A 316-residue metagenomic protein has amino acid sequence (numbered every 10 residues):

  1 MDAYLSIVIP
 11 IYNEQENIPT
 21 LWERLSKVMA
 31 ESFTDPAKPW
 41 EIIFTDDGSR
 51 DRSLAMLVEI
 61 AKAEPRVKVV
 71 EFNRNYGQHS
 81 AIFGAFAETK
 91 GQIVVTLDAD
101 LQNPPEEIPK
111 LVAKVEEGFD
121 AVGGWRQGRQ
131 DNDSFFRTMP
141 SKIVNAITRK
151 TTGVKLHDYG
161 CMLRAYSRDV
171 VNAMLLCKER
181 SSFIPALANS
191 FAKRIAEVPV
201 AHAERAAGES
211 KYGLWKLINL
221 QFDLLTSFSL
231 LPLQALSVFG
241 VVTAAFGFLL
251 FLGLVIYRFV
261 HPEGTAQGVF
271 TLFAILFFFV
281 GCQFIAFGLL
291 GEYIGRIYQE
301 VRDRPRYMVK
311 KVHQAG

Functional and structural regions predicted by a protein language model:
M1-D133: Structured catalytic core of nucleotide-sugar glycosyltransferases
M1-Y4, Q130, F183-G316: Hydrophobic helical membrane-anchoring modules
I7, L25, A85, D100 (+7 more regions): Residue-level signature of catalytic and energy-coupling elements of molecular machines, predominantly ATP/GTP-dependent
N13, K27, E31, E59 (+8 more regions): Conserved amphipathic alpha-helical interaction elements at protein-protein interfaces in regulatory, energy-coupling
N13-E16, Q102, E106, V171 (+4 more regions): Residues in soluble alpha-helical coiled-coils and helical-bundle/repeat scaffolds
A37-P39, V122-G124, L156-Y159, F183 (+2 more regions): Short, hydrophobic secondary-structure boundary micro-motifs
E59, F72-R74, Q78-E88, P105-F183 (+2 more regions): Acceptor/aglycone-binding surface of glycosyltransferases and processive sugar-polymer synthases
K68-V70, H157, A196: Structural signal for short hydrophobic segments within the conserved structured cores of catalytic domains across
